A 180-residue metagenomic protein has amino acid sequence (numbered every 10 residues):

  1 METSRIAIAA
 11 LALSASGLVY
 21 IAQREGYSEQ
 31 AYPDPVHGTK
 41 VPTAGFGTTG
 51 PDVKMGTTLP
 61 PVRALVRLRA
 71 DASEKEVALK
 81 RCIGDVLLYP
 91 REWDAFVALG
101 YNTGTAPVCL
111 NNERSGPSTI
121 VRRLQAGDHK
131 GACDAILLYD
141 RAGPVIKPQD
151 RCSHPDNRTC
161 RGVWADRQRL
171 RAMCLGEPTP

Functional and structural regions predicted by a protein language model:
M1-A9, S16-T39, D52-V53, L59-A70 (+1 more regions): Long, amphipathic alpha-helical surface segments
L11-L18, L88-V97, G131: Alpha-helical scaffolds flanking conserved acidic
Q30, P42-A44, V86, L99 (+1 more regions): Flexible, active-site-adjacent loop/turn segments at secondary-structure boundaries
T39-F46, P61, K75, W93 (+1 more regions): Small-residue-enriched, tightly packed secondary-structure blocks
G47-T49, Y101: Solvent-exposed coil/turn segments that connect beta secondary-structure elements in extracytoplasmic/periplasmic
E74-S115: Active-site nucleophile-His-acid catalytic modules used for acyl/amide transfer and hydrolysis across diverse enzymes
